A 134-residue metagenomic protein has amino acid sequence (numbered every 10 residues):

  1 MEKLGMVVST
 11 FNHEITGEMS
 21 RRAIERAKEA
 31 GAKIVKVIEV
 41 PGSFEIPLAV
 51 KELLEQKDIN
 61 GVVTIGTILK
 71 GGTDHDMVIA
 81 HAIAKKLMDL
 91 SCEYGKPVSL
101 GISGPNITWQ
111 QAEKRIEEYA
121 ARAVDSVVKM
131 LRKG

Functional and structural regions predicted by a protein language model:
M1-E39: Glycine-rich phosphate/diphosphate-binding loop of Rossmann-like nucleotide-binding domains
V8, T64-I68, S99-S103: Short beta-strand segments
K36-F44, G104: Short beta->alpha junction loops
L48-K86: Glycine-rich phosphate-binding loop
I79-G104, R122: Short, acidic/small-residue loops that bind anionic groups at enzyme active sites
P105-E118: Phosphate-binding/catalytic loops
E117-G134: A charged, well-structured terminal subsegment
